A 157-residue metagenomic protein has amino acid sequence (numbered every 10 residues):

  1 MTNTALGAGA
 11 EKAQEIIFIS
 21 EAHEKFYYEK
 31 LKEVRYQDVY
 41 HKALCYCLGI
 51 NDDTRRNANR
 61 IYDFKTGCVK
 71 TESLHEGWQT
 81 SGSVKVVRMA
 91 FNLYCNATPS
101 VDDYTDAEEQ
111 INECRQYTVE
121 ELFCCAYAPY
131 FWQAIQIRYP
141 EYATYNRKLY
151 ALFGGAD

Functional and structural regions predicted by a protein language model:
M1-V84, R88-F91, C95-D157: Extended, charge-biased low-complexity segments that typically form long amphipathic alpha-helices/coiled-coils
